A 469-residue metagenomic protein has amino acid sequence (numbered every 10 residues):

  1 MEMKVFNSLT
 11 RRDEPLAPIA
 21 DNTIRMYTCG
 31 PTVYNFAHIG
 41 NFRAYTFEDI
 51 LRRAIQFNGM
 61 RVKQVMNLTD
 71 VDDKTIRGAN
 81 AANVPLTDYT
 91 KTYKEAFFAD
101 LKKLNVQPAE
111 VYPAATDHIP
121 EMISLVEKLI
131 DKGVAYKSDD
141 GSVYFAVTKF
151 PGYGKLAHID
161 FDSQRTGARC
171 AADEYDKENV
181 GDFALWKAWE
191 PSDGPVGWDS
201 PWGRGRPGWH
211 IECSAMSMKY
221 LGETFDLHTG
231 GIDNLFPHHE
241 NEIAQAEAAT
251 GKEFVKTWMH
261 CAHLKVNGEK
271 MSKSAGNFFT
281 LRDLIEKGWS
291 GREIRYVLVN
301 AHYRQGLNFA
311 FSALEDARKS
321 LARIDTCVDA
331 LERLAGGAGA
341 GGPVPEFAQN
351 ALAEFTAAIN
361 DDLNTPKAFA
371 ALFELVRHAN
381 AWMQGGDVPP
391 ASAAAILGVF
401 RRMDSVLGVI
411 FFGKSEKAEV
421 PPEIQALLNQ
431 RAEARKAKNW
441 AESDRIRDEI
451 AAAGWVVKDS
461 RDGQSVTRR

Functional and structural regions predicted by a protein language model:
M1-Y34, Y45, D49, P120-R333: Alpha-helical recognition segments enriched in aromatics with Gly/Pro capping that present substrate-recognition
T10-P15, I19-Q107, D462-V466: N-terminal, positively charged nucleic-acid-binding surface of large information/translation enzymes
R61-K63, G133-D139, V456-K458: Short, well-structured beta-strand/strand-turn elements
Q64-V65, E110-P113, H228-G230: Short catalytic-loop micro-motif centered on adjacent basic/acidic residues
L68-D73, K94-F97, Q107-M122, D140-K149: Short, glycine/charge-rich beta-strand/loop segments that flank catalytic centers and engage negatively charged groups
P108, S138-D140, D459-G463: Short Gly/Ser/Thr- and Asp/Glu-enriched loop/turn motifs at secondary-structure junctions
F278-R469: Structural preference for alpha-helix termini/caps and helix-kink/transition segments
